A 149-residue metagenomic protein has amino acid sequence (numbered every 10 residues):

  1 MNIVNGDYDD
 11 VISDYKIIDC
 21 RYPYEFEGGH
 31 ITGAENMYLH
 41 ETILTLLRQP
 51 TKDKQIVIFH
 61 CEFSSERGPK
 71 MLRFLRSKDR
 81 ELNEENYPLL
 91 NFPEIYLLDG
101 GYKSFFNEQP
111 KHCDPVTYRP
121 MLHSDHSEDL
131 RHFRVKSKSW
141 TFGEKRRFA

Functional and structural regions predicted by a protein language model:
I3, V11, R21-V57, E66-A149: Rhodanese-like catalytic fold shared by cysteine-dependent sulfurtransferases and DSP/PTP-type phosphatases
D14: Calcium-binding loop positions in Ca2+-binding modules
I17-D19: Structural scaffold elements adjacent to functional motifs in cytosolic proteins
E62: Winged helix-turn-helix DNA-binding recognition segment
